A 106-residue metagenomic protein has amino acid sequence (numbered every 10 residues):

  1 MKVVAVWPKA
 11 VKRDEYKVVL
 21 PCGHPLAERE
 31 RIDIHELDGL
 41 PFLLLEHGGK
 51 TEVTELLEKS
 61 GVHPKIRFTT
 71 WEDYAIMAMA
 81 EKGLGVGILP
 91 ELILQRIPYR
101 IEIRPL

Functional and structural regions predicted by a protein language model:
M1, C22, H47-G49, E91-I93: Short secondary-structure boundary segments
K2-E15, R29, Y74-L106: Beta-alpha-beta core module
A5-F42: Flexible hinge/capping segments at coil-to-helix
L26, L40-S60: Secondary-structure junction motif
L44-L45, H63-E72: Short beta-strand-to-loop elements that line the ligand-binding cleft of bilobed periplasmic-binding protein-like
K50, E72-D73: Conserved glycosyltransferase catalytic-site signature
